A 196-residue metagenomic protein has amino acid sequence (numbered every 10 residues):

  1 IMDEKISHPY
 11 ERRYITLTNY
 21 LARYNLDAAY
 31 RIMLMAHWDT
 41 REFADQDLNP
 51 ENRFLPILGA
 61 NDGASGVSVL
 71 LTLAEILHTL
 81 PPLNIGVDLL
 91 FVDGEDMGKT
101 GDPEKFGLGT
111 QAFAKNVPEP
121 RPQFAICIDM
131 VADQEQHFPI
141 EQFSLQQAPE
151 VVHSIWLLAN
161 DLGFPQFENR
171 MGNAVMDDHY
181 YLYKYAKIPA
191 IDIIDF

Functional and structural regions predicted by a protein language model:
I1-D27: A non-catalytic alpha/beta surface segment that caps or lines the substrate-entry region of metallo-dependent hydrolase
D3, S7, F124, D133-F196: Active-site-adjacent substrate-binding region of metalloamidase/peptidase-like peptide-processing proteins
I6-P9, L26-A28, W38-E42, G94-G98 (+3 more regions): Solvent-exposed loop/turn segments at secondary-structure junctions within structured extracellular/periplasmic domains
R13-T16, N25-A28, P81-N84, P118-P120 (+1 more regions): Extracellular/periplasmic catalytic domains that process cell-envelope and extracellular macromolecules
L21-R23, R31-M35, G59, D88-F91 (+2 more regions): Structural recognition of the beta-strand scaffold that forms the well-ordered cores of secreted hydrolase catalytic
Y24, E42, A74-P81, F91-D93 (+5 more regions): Sec/Tat-exported extracytoplasmic proteins
D45-P56: Glycine/charged-rich beta-loop-alpha catalytic/anionic-binding loops adjacent to active sites
F54-E150, A174, D178-H179: Acidic/histidine-rich catalytic neighborhood of metal-dependent amide-processing enzymes
